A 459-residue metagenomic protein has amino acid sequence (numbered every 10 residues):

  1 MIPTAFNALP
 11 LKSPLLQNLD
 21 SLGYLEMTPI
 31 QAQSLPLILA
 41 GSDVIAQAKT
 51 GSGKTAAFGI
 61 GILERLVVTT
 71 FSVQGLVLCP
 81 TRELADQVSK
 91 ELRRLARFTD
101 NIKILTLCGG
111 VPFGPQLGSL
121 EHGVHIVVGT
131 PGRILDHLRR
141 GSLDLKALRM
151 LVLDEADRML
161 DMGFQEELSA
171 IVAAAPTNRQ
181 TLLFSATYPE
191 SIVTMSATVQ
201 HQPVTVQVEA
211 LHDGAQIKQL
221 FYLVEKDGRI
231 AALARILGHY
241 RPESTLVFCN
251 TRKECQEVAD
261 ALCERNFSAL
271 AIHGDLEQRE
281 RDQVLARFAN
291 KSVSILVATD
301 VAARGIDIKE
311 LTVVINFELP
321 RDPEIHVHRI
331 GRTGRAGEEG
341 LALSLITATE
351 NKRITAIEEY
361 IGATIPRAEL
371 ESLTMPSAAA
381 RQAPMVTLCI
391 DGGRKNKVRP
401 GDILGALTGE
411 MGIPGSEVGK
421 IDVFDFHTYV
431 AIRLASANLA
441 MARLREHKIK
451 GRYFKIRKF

Functional and structural regions predicted by a protein language model:
I2-F459: Conserved helicase RecA-like core
